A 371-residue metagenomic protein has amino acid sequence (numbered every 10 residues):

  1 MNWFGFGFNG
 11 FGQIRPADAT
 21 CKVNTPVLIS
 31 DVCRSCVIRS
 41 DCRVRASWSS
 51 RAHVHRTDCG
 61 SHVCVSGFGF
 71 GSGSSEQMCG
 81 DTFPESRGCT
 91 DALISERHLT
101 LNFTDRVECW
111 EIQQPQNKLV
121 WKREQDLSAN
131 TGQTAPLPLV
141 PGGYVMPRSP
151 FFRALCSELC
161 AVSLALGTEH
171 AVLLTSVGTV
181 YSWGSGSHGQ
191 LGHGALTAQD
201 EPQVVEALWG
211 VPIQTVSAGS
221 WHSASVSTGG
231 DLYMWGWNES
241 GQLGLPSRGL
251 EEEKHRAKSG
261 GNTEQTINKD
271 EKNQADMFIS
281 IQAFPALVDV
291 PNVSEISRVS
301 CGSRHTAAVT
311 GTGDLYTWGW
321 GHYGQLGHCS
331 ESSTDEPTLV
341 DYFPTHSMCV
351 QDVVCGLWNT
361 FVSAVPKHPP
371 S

Functional and structural regions predicted by a protein language model:
M1-S371: Eukaryote-biased RCC1-like beta-propeller repeat architecture
